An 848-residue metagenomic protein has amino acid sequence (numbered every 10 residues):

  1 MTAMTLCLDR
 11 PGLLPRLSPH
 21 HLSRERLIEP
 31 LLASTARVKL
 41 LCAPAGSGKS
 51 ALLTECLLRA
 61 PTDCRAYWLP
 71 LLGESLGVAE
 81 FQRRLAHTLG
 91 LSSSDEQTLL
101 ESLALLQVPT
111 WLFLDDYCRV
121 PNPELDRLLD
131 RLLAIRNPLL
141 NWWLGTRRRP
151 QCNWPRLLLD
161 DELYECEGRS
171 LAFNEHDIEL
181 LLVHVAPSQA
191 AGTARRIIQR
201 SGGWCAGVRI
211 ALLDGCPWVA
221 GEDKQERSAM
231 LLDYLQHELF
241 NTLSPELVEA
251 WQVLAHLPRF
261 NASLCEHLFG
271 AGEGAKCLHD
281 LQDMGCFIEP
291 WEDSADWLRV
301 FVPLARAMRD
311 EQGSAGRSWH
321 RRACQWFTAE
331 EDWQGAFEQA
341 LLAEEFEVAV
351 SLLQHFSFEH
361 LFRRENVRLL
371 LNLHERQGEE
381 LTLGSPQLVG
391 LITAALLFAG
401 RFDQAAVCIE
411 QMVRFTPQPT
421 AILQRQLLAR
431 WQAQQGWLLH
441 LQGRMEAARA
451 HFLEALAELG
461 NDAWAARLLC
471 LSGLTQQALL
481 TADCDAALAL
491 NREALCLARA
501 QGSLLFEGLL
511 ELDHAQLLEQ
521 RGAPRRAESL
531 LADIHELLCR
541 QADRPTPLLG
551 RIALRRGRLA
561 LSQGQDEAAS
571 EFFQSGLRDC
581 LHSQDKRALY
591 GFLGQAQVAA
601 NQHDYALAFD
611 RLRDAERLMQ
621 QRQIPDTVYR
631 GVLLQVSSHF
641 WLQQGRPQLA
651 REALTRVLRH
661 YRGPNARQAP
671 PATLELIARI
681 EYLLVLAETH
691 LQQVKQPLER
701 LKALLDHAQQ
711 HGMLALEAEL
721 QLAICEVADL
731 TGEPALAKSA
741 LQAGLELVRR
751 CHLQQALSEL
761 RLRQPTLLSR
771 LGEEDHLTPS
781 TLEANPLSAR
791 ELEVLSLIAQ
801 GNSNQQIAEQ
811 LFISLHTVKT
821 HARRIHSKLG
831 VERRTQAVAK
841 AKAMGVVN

Functional and structural regions predicted by a protein language model:
K39-A66: P-loop NTPase Walker A phosphate-binding motif
L53, R149, E165, V183-D233 (+4 more regions): Amphipathic alpha-helical "lid/sensor" segments that cap RecA-like P-loop NTPase cores
T54, R147-R148, L232-D310, S318: C-terminal boundary/linker of central alpha/beta nucleotide-binding cores
L103-L125: Conserved P-loop NTPase "ATPase switch" module shared by AAA+ and STAND
T242, E289-Q387, A399, C408-Q411 (+1 more regions): A structural signal for repeat-array scaffolds
S294, D332, E345-V350, G384-V389 (+11 more regions): Alpha-solenoid helical repeat architecture
F337, S357-F358, E375-G378, E410-T420 (+8 more regions): Amphipathic alpha-helical segments of tetratricopeptide repeats
G801-Q836, K840: Recognition helix of helix-turn-helix DNA-binding domains
